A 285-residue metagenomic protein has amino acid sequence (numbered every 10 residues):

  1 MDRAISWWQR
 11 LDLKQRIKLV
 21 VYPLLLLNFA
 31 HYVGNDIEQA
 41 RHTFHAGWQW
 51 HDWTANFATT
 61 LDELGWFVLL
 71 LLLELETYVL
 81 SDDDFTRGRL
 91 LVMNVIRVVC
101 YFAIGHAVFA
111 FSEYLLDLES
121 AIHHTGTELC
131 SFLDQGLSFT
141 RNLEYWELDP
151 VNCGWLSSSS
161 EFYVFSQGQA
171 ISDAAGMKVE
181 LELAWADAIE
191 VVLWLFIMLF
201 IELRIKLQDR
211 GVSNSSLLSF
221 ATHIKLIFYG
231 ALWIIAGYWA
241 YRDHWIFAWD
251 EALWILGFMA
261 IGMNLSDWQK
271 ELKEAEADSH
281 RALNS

Functional and structural regions predicted by a protein language model:
M1-L11: Short, Lys/Arg-rich, polar N-terminal cytosolic tail immediately upstream of the first transmembrane signal-anchor
D2-R3, L75-G88, L203-L217, D267-A275: Cytoplasmic membrane-interface regions of multi-pass membrane proteins
Q15-F29: Alpha-helical transmembrane segments
Q15-L19, A55-F67, N94-C100, L183-L195 (+2 more regions): Alpha-helical transmembrane segments of polytopic membrane proteins
K18-Y22, G88-I104, L217-L232, S285: Transmembrane alpha-helical segments of multi-pass membrane proteins
L25-Y32, L193-R210, L226-N284: C-terminal transmembrane-bundle signature of multipass membrane proteins, characterized by strong activation on
A30-H45, F111-G126, G154-G168: Membrane-helix interface motif
F44-A58, C130-T140, E144, G154-A186: Membrane-interface segments at the starts/ends of alpha-helical transmembrane spans
